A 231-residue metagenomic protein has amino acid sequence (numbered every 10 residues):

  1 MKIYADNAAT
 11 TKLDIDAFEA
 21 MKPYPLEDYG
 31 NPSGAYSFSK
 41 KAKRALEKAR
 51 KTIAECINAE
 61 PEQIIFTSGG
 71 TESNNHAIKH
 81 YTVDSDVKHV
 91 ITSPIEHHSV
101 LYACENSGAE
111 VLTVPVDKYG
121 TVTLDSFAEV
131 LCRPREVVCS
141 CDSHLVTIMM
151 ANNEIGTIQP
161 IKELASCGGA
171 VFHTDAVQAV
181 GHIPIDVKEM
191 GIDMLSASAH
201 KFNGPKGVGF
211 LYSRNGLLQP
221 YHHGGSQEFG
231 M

Functional and structural regions predicted by a protein language model:
M1-M231: Pyridoxal 5′-phosphate
